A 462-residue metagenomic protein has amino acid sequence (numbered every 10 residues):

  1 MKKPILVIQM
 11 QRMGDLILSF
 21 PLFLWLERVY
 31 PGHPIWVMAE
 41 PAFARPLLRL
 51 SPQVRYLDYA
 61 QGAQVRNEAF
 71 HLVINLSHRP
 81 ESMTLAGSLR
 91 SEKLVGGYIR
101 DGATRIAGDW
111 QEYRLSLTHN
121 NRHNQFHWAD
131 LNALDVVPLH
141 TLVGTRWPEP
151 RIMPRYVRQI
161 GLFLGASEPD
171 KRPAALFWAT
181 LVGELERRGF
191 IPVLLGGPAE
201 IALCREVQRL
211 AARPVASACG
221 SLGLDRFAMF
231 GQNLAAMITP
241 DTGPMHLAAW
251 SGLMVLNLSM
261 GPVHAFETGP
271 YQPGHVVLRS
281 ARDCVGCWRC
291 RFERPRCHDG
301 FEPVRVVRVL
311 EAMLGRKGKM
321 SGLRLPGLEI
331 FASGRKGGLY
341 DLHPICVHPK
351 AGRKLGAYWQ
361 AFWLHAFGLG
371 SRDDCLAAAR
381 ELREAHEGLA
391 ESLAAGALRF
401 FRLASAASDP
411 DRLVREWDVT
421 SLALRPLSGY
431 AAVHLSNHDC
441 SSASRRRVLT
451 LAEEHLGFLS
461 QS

Functional and structural regions predicted by a protein language model:
M1-S462: Catalytic machinery of carbohydrate-active enzymes, primarily nucleotide-sugar-dependent glycosyltransferases
